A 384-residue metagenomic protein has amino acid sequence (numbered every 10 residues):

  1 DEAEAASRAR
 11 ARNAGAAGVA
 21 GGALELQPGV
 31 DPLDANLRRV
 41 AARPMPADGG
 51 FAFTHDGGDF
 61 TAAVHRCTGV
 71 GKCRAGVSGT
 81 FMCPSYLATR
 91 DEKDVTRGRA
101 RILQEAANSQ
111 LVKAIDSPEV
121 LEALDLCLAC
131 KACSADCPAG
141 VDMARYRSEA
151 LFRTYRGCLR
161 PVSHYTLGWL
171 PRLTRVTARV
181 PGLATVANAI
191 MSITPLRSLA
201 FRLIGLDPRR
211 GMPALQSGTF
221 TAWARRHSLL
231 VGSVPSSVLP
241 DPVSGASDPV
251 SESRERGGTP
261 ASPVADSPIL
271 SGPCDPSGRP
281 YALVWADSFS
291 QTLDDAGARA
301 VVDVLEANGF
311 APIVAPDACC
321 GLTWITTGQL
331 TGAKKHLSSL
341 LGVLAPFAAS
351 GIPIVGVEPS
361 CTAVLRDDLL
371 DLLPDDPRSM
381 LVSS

Functional and structural regions predicted by a protein language model:
D1, A20-P28, I313-C319, E358: Core alpha/beta catalytic barrel or barrel-like domain that forms the active/cofactor pocket in diverse metabolic
D1-G15, G22-V180, G332-G342, R378-V382: Ferredoxin-type iron-sulfur electron-transfer modules in oxidoreductases and energy-metabolism complexes
A5-S7, E255-G258: Intrinsically disordered, low-complexity segments enriched in glycine/proline and serine/threonine
A16-V19, F310: Short aromatic/hydrophobic-glycine micro-motifs
L33-A41, A144-D248, E252-E255, A261-P268 (+1 more regions): Iron-sulfur cluster-binding electron-transfer modules in prokaryotic oxidoreductases
